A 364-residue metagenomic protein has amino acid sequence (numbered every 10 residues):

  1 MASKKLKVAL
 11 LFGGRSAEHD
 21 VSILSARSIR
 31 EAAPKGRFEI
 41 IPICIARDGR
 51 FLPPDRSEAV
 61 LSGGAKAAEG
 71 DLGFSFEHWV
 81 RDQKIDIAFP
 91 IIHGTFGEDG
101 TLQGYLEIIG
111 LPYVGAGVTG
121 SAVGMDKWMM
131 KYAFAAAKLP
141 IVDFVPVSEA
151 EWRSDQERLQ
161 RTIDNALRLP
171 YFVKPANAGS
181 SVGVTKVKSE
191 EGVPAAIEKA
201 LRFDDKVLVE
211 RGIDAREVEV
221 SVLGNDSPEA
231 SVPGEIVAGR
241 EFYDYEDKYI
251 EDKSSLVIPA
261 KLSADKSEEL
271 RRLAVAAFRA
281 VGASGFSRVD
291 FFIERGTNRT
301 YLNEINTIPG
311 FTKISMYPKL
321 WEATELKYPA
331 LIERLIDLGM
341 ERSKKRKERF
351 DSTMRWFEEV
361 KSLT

Functional and structural regions predicted by a protein language model:
M1-T119, V123-M125, M129, S148-R158 (+4 more regions): ATP-binding N-terminal substructure of ATP-dependent carboxylate-amine bond-forming enzymes
A2-F12, S16-A17, D82, V123-R216: Active-site nucleotide/adenylate-binding loops and adjacent lid/helix of ATP-dependent enzymes
A2-L6, K138, S263-T364: ATP-dependent carboxylate activation and anion-phosphoryl transfer catalytic cores that bind Mg-ATP to form
R27-S28, E198, V275: Solvent-exposed alpha-helix faces
I40, P112-Y113, I141, Y171 (+1 more regions): Hydrophobic beta-strand scaffold residues
G104-Y113, S189, P194, A323-T324: A glycine- and small-aliphatic-rich helix-loop capping segment at beta-alpha/alpha-beta transitions that lines
T185-R272, R295-Y301: Phosphate-binding site of ATP-dependent enzymes
